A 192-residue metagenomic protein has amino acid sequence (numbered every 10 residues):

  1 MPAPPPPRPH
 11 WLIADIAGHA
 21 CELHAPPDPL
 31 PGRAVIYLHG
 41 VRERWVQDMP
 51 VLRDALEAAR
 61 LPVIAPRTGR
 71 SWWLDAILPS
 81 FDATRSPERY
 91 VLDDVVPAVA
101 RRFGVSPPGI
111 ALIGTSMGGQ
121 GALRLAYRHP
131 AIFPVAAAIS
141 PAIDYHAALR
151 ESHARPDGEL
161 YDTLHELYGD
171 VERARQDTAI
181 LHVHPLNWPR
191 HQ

Functional and structural regions predicted by a protein language model:
M1-Q192: Non-catalytic cap/lid and distal C-terminal segments of serine-dependent acyl enzymes
